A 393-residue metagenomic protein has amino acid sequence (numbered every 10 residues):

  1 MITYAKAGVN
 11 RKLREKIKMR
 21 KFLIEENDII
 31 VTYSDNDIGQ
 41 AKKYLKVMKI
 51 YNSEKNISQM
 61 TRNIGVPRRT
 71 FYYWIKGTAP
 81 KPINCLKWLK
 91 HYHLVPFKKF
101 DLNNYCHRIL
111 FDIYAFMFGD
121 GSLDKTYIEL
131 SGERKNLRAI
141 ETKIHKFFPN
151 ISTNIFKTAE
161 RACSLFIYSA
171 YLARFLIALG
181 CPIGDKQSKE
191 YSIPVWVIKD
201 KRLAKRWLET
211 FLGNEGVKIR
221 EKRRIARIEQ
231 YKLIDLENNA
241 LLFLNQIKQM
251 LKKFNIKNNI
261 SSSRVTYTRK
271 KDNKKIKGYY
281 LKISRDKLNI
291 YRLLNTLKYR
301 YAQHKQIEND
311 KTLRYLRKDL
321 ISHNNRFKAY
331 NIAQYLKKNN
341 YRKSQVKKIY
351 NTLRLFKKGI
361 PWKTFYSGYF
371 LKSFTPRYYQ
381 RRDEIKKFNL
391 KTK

Functional and structural regions predicted by a protein language model:
M1-K393: Internal intein/HINT superfamily modules and their associated LAGLIDADG
